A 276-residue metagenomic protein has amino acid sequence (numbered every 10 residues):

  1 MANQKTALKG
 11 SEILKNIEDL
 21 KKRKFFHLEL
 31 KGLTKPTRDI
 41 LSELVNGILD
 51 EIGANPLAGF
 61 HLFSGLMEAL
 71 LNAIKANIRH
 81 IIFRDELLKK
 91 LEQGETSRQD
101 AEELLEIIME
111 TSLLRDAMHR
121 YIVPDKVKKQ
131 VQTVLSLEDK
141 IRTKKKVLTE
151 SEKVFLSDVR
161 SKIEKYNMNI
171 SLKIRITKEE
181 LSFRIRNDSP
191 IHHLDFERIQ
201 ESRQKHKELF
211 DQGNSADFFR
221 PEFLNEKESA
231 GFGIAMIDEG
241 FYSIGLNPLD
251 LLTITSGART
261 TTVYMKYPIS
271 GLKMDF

Functional and structural regions predicted by a protein language model:
M1-K89, G245-F276: Conserved, well-structured beta-alpha core segment at the onset of a catalytic domain
A7-I13, S151-F155, E164-M168, A235 (+1 more regions): Short amphipathic alpha-helical surface micro-motifs
L14-N16, I48, L156-R160, I237: Residue-level detector of functional hotspots within protein domains
R79, L194, G240: Active-site-proximal flexible loops/turns
E86-G231: Glycine-rich/acidic phosphate-handling loop/turn and adjacent ATP-lid/helix of nucleotide-binding kinase/ATPase domains
S229-L251: Conserved glycine-/histidine-rich ATP-lid loop and adjacent helix of the Bergerat-fold HATPase_c
